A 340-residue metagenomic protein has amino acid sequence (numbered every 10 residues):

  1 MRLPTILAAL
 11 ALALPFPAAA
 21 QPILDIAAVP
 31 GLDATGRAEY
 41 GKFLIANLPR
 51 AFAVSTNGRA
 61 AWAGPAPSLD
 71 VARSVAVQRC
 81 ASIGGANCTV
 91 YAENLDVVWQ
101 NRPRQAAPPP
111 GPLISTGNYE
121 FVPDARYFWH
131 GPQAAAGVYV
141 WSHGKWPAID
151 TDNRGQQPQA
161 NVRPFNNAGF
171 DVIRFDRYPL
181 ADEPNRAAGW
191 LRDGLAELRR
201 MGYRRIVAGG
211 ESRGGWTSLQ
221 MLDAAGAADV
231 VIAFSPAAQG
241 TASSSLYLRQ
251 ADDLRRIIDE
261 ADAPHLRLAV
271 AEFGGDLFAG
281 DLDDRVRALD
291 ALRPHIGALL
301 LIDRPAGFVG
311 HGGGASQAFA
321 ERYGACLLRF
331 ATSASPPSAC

Functional and structural regions predicted by a protein language model:
L7-P15: Bacterial N-terminal signal peptides
Q21-R126, K145, Q157, N161 (+4 more regions): Secreted/extracellular ectodomain signature
P132-F165: Short, surface-exposed "cap/lid" segments of acyl-processing enzymes
V162-A181: Conserved alpha/beta-hydrolase
A181-M201: Alpha/beta-hydrolase active-site loop
R205-L254, D259: Primarily recognizes the serine-hydrolase "nucleophile elbow" in alpha/beta-hydrolase and SGNH/GDSL folds
S235-I302: The feature captures the conserved acid-bearing segment of alpha/beta-hydrolase catalytic domains
P294-C340: C-terminal catalytic histidine-bearing segment of alpha/beta-hydrolase fold enzymes
